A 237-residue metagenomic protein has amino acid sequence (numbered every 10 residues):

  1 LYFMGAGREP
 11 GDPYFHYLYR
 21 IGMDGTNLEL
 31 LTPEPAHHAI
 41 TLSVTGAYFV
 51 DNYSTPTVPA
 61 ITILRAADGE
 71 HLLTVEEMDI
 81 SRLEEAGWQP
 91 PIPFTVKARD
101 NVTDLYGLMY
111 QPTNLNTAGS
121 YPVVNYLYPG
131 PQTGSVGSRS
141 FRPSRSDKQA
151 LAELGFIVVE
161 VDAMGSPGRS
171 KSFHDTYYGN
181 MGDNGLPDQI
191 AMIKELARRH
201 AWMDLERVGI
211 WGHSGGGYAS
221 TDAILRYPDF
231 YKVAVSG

Functional and structural regions predicted by a protein language model:
L1, L28, A47-F49: Hydrophobic residues embedded in beta-strands of well-ordered beta-sheets
L1-Y2, V158: A general secondary-structure boundary signal
Y2-D12, Y19, V50-P56, R65-A66: Beta-strand C-termini and the immediately following turn/loop, strongest in propeller blades
P10-P13, S166-G168: Short glycine/proline-enriched, acidic/aromatic patches that form the donor-sugar handling elements
Y14-L18, T26, A60: Repetitive beta-architecture junctions, highlighting loop-to-beta-strand starts across blade-like repeats
G22-T26, A66-D68: Short loop/turn segments that connect beta-strands within beta-propeller blades
T32, H37-G237: Serine-hydrolase catalytic core recognition
